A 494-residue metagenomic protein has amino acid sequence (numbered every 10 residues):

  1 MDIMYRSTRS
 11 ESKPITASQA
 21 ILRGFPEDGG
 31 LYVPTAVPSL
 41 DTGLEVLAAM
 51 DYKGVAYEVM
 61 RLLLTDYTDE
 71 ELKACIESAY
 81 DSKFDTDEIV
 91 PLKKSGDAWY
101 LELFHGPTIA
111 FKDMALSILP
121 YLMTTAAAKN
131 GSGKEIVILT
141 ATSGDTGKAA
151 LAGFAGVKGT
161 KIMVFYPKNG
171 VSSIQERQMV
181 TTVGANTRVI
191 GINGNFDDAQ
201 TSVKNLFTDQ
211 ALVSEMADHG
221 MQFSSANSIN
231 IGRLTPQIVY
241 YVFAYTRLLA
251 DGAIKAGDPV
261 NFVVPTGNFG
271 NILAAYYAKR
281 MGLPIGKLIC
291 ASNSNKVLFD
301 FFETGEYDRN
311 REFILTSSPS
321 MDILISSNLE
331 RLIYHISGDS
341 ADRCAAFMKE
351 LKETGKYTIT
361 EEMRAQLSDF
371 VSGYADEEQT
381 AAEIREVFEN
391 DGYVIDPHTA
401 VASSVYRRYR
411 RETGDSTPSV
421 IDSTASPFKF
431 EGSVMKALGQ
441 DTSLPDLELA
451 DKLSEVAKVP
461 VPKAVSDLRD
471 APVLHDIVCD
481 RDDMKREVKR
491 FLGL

Functional and structural regions predicted by a protein language model:
M1-L494: PLP-dependent amino-acid enzyme catalytic core
